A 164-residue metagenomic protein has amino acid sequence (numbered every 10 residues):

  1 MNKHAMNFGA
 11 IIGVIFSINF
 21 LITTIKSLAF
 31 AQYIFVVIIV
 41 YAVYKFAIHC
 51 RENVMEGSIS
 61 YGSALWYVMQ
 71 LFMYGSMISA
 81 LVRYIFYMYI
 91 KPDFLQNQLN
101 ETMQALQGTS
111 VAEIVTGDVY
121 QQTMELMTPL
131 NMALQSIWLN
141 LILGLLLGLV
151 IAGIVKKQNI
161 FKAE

Functional and structural regions predicted by a protein language model:
M1-C50: Transmembrane alpha-helical insertion/packing segments
M1-M6, K156-E164: Short, charged juxtamembrane terminal tails flanking transmembrane helices
K3, N7, I11, W66-I78: Alpha-helical transmembrane segments of multi-pass membrane proteins
I15-N19, T23, I39, G75-R83 (+3 more regions): Alpha-helical transmembrane segments of multipass membrane proteins
I48-A64, I85-Y89: Membrane-helix interface/capping segments
L71-L99: Hydrophobic alpha-helical membrane-insertion segments
I90-T128: Membrane-interface interhelical loops and short interface/amphipathic helices in multi-pass inner-membrane
T128-N159: Transmembrane alpha-helical segments in integral membrane proteins
